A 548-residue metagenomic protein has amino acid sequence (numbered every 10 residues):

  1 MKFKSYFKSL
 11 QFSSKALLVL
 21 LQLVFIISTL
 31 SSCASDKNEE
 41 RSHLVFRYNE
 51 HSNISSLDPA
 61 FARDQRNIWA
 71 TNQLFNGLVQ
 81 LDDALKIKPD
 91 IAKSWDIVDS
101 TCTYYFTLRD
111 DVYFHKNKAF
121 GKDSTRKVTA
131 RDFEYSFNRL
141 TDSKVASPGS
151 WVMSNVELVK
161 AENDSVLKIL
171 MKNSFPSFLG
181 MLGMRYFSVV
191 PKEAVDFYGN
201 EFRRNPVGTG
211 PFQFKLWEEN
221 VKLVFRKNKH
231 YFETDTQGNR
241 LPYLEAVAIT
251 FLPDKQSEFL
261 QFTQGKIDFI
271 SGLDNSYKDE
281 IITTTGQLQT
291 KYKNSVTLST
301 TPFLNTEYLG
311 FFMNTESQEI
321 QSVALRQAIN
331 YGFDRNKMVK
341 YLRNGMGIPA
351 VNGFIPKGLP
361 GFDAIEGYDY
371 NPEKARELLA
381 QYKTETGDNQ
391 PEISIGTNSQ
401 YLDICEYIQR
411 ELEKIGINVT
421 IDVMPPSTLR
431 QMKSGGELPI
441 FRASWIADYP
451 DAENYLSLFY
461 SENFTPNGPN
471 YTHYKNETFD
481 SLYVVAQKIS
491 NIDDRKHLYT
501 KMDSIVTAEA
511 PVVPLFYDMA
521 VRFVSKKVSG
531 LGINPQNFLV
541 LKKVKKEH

Functional and structural regions predicted by a protein language model:
N49-D99, N138, V207: N-terminal lobe/hinge region of extracytoplasmic solute-binding protein
D96, D132, V145-K192, Q213-E218: Surface-exposed binding/hinge segments that line and control ligand-binding clefts or catalytic entry sites
T129-E134, G210-P211, L241-A246, Q264 (+3 more regions): Alpha-helical secondary-structure segments
F175-P242, A246, Q256-S257, E373-E377: Gly/Pro-rich hinge or "lid" segments in bacterial periplasmic/extracellular proteins
N200-R203, Y231-T284, N418-T420: Ligand-site clamp/hinge motif
F212, I348-Y382, Y401-D403: Structural transition elements
V339, T420-L429, S457-S525, H548: Extracytoplasmic/peripheral linker and loop segments enriched in polar/acidic and small residues with frequent Thr/Pro
I348, A380-A447, A520: Ligand/substrate-recognition segments at binding pockets and active sites
